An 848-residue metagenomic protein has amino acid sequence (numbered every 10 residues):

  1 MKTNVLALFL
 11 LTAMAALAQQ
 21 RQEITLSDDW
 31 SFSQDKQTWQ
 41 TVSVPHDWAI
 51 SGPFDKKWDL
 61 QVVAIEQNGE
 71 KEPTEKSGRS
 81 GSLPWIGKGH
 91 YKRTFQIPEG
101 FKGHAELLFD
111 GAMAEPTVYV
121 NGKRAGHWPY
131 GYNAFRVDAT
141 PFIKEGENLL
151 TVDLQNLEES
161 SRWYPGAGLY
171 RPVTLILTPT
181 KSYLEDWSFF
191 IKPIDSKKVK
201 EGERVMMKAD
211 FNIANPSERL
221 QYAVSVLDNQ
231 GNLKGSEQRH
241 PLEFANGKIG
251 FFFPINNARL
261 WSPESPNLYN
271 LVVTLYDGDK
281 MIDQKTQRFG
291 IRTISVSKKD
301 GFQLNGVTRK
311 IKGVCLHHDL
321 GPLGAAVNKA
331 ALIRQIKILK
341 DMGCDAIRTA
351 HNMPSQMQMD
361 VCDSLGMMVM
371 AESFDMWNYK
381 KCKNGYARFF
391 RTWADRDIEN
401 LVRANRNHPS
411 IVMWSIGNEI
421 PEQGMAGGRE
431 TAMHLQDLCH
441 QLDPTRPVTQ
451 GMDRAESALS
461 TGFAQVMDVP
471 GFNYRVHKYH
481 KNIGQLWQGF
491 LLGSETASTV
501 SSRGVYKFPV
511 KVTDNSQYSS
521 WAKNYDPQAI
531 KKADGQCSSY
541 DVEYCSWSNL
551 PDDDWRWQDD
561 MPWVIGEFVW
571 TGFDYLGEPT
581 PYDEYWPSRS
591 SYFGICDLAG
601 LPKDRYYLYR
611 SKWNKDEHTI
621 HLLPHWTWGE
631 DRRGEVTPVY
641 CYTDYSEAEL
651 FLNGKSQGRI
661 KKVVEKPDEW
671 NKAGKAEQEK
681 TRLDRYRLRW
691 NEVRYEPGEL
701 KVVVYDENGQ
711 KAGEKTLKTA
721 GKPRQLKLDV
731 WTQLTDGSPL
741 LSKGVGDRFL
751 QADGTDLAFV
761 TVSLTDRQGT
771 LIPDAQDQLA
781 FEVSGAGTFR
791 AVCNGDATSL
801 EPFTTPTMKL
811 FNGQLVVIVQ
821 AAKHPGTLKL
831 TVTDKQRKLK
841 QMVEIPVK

Functional and structural regions predicted by a protein language model:
Q19-L108, S160, G166-L169, F573 (+1 more regions): Extended carbohydrate-recognition surfaces in non-catalytic/accessory domains of CAZymes and lectin-like proteins
L26, A64, E75-G81, Y130-G131 (+9 more regions): An acidic-aromatic loop/edge-strand motif
S33, G81-D186, P216, A223 (+6 more regions): Accessory beta-strand-rich segments of carbohydrate-active enzymes
V44-D47, S51-F54, E70, P172 (+2 more regions): Extended substrate-binding grooves/exosites of carbohydrate-active enzymes
A139, F251-L260, L688-R694, T804-K823: Short, hydrophobic beta-strand segments
I143-E145, D210-S297, W690, E696-P697 (+2 more regions): Extended acidic/polar, glycine-enriched regions that form or flank non-catalytic beta-rich accessory modules
A209-F211, T274, T637-T643, V703-V704 (+4 more regions): Beta-strand-rich structural segments
R219-A223, E264-Y269, V636, D644 (+4 more regions): Short flexible loop/turn segments that cap and initiate beta-strands
